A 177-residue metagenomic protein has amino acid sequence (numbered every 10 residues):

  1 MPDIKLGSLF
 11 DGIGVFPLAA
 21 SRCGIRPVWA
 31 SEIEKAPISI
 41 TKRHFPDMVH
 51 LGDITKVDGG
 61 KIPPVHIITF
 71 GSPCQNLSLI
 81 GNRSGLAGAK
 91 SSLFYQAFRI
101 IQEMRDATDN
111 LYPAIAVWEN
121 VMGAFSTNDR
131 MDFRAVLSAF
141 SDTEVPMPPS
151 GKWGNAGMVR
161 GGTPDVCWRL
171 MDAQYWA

Functional and structural regions predicted by a protein language model:
P2-L6: Extreme N-terminal starter segment of soluble prokaryotic enzymes
S8-G14, S72: Class I SAM-dependent methyltransferase "Motif I" SAM/SAH-binding loop
I13-I25: Conserved SAM-binding loop of SAM-dependent methyltransferases across substrates and taxa, primarily the Class I
A30-S31: The conserved SAM/SAH-binding core of class I Rossmann-like methyltransferase domains, concentrating on the hydrophobic
E34-K35: Conserved SAM/SAH-binding beta-strand->alpha-helix loop
T41-K42: Conserved SAM-binding loop
D47-D53: Conserved SAM-binding strand-loop segment of SAM-dependent methyltransferases
V57-H66, L77-A177: Class I S-adenosyl-L-methionine
